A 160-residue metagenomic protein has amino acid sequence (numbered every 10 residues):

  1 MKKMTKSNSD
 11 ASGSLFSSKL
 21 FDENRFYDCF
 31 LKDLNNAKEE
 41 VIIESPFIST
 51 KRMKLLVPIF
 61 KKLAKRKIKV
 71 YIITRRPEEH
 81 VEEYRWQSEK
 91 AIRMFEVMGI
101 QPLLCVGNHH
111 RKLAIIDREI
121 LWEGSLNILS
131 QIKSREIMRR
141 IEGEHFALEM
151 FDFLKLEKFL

Functional and structural regions predicted by a protein language model:
M1-N8, S18, I120-L160: Signature of lipid phosphatidyltransferase scaffolds
K3-N24, I42-I48: Acidic/glycine-enriched edge-of-secondary-structure segments
L20-D22, P102-V106: Short acidic-hydrophobic, aromatic-tinged amphipathic segments that line or gate anion-handling sites
C29: Short acidic active-site motifs
K32-V97: Primarily the HKD phosphodiesterase
A37-K38, H110, R118: Short, well-ordered alpha-helix to beta-strand connector turns
C105-N108, I132: Short solvent-exposed loop/turn micro-motifs enriched in small/polar/acidic residues
K112-I115, R139: Short beta-strand scaffold segments in enzyme catalytic cores
